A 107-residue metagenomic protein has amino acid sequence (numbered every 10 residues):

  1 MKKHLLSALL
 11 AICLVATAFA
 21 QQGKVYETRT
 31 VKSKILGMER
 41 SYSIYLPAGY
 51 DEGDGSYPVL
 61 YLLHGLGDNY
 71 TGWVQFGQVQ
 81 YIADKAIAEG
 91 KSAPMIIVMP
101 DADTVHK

Functional and structural regions predicted by a protein language model:
M1-H4: Positively charged n-region of N-terminal signal peptides that target proteins for export
S7-T17: Bacterial N-terminal signal peptides
A18-Y57: A domain-start/cap signature at the N-terminus of enzymes
Y57, H64-N69: Active-site glycine-rich loops that stabilize anionic/oxyanionic intermediates across multiple enzyme folds
L62-G65, M99: Structural cue for short, hydrophobic secondary-structure segments
Y70-K107: Active-site machinery of serine-nucleophile hydrolases
